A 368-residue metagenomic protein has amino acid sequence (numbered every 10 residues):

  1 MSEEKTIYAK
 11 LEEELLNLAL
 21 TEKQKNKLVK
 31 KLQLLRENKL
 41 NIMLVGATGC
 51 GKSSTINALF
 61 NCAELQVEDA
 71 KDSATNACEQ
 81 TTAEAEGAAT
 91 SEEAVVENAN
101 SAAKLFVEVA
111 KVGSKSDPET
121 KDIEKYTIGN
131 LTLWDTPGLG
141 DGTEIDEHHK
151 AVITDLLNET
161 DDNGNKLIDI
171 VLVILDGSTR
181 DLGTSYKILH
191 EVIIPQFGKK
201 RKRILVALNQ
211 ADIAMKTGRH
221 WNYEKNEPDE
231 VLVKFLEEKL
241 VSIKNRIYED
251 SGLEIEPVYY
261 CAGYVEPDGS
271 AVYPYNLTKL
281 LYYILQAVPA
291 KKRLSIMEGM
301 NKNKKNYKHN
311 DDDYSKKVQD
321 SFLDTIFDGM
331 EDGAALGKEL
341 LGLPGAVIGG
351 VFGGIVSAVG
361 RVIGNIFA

Functional and structural regions predicted by a protein language model:
S2-D141: Conserved G1/Walker A P-loop phosphate-binding module
Q33, F60, E64, N158-D161 (+2 more regions): Signal for well-folded cores of large energy- and translation-related assemblies
C50, S54, K121, H148 (+4 more regions): Charged, alpha-helix-enriched surfaces in structured cytosolic catalytic cores of large nucleotide-utilizing machines
G138-E147, P228-D229: Flexible beta-alpha connector loops of hexameric P-loop NTPases
D146-E147, L182-K187, S270, P274: Conserved strand-to-helix beginnings and helix N-cap segments that scaffold or border functional pockets
A151-L253: Conserved C-terminal guanine-recognition region of P-loop GTPase G domains, centered on the G4
L205, D212-I355, V359: C-terminal end of P-loop GTPase domains and the immediately downstream helical coupling element
A358-A368: Low-complexity, charge- and small-residue-enriched intrinsically disordered regions
